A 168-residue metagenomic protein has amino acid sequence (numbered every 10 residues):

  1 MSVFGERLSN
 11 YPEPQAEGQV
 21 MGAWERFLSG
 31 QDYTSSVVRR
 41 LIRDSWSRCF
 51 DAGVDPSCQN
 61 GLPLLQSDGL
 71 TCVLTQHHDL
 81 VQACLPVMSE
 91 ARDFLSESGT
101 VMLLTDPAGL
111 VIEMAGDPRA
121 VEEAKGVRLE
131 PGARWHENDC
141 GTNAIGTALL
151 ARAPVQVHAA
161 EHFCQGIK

Functional and structural regions predicted by a protein language model:
M1-H136, T147, A153-Q156: Intrinsically disordered, low-complexity terminal regulatory regions
P131-A133, G141, K168: Glycine-centered small-residue hotspots that permit tight backbone geometry or close packing
C140-T142, T147-L149, H162: Mobile, glycine-rich extracellular loop/lid and propeptide segments that shape or gate substrate/ligand access
E161-K168: Helix-to-coil/beta transition segments that act as allosteric "coupling" elements at the rims of sensory or catalytic
